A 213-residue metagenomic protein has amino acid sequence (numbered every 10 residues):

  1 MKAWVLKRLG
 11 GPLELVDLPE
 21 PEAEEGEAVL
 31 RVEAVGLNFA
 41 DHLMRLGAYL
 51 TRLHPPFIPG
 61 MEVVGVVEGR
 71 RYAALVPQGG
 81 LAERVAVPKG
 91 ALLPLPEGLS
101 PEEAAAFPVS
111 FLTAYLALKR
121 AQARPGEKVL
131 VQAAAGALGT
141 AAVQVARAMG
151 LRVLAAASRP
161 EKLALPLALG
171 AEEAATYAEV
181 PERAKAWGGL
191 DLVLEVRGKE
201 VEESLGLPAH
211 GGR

Functional and structural regions predicted by a protein language model:
P19-L37, M44, A48-G79, A86: Glycine-rich beta-strand-centered segment in the early N-terminal region that forms part of a ligand/cofactor-binding
L43, I58-M61, Y72-A135: NAD(P)H dinucleotide-binding glycine-rich loop of Rossmann-like/cofactor-binding domains, especially the beta1-alpha1
A114, V143, R147: Gly/Ala-rich phosphate-binding loop of Rossmann-like dinucleotide-binding domains, activating on the conserved
R124, P208-A209: Helix-to-beta-strand junctions that scaffold the AdoMet/dcAdoMet cofactor pocket in Class I SAM-dependent enzymes
V131, R147-E203: Adenosine-nucleotide cofactor-binding segment
G139-T140: N-terminal Rossmann-fold NAD(P) dinucleotide-binding loop
G212: Glycine-centered, small-residue-biased loops immediately flanking beta-strands in adenine/cofactor-binding cores
